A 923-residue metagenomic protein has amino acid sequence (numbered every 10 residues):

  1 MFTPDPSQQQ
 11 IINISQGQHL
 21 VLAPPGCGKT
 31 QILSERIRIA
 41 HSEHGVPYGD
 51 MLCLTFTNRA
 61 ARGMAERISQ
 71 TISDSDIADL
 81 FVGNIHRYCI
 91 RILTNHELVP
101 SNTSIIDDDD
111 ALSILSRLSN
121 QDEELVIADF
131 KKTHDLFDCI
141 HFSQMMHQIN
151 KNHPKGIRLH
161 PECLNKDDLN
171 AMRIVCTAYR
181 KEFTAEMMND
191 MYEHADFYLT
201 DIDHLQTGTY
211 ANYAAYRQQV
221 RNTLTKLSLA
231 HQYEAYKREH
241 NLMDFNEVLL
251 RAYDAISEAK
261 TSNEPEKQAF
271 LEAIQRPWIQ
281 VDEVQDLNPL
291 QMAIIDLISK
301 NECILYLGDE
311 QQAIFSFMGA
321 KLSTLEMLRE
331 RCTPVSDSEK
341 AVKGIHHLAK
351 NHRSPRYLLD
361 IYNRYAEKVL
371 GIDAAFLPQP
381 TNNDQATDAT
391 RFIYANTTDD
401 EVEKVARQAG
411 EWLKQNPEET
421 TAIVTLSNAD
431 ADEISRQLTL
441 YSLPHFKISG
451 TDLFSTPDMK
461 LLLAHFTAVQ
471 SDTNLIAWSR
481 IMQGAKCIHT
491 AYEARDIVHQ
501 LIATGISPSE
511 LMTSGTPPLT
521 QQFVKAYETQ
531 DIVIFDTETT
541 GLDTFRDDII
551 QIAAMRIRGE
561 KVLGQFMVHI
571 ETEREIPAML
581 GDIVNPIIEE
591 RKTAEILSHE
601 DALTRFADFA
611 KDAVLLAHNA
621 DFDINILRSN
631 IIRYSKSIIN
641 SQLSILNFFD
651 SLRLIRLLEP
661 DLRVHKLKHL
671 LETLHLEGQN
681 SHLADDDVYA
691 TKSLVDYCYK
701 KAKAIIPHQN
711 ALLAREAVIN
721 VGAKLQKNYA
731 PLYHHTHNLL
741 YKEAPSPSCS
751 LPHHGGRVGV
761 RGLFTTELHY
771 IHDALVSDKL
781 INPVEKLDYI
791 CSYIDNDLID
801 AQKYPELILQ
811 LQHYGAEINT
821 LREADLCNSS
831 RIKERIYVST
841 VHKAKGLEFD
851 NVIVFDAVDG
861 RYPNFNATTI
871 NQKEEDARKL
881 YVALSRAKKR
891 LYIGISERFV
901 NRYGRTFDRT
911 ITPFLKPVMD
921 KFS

Functional and structural regions predicted by a protein language model:
M1-D5, Q9-P25, S101-I105, D337-R353 (+5 more regions): Inter-lobe coupling/hinge region of RecA-like P-loop helicase motors
M1-N102, D360-N363, A844, V852 (+1 more regions): P-loop NTPase Walker
F2-N13, G17-L22, L52, A60 (+7 more regions): Conserved helicase NTPase motor core
G49-A171, E326, N647, H669: Conserved P-loop NTPase-based nucleic-acid remodeling module centered on helicase motor cores
T223-K226, Q232, S471-V533, R556-R558 (+2 more regions): Accessory C-terminal helicase-associated subdomains
P289-D388, F392, L563-G564: Conserved RecA-like helicase ATPase core segment that couples NTP binding/hydrolysis to strand translocation
Q530-F535, T539-Q642, D661-T673, H682: Conserved non-catalytic scaffold segment of RNase H-like nuclease domains
Y697, G815-T820, I832, V858-S923: C-terminal accessory regions
